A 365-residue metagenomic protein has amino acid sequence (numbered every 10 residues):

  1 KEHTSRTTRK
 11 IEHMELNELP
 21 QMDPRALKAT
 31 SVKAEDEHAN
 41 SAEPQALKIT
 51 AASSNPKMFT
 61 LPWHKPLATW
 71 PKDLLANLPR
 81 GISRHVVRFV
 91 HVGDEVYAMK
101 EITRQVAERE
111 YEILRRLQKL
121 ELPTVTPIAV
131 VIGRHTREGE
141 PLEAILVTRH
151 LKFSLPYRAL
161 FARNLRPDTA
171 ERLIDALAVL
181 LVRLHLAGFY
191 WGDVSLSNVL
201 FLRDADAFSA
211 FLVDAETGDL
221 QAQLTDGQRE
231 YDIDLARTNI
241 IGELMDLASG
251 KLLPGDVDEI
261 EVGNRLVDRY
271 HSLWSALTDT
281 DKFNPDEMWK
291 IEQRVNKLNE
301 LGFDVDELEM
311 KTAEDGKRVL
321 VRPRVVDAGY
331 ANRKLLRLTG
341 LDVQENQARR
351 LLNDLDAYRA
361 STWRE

Functional and structural regions predicted by a protein language model:
K1-P79, V92-D94, R104-E110, L120 (+1 more regions): Regulatory N- and C-terminal appendages and interdomain linkers associated with kinase/kinase-like NTP transferase
M58-P167, E171, D175-W191, I241 (+2 more regions): Conserved ATP-binding subdomain of kinase catalytic cores across diverse folds
A129-V130, L196, M310: Proline- and acidic/polar-enriched loop/turn elements at helix boundaries
H150-L151, A215-E216, D279: Fold-independent oxyanion-binding glycine-rich loops and adjacent beta-strand/coil segments at enzyme active sites
P167, D219-A222, L247-K251: Short, polar/flexible loop-turn hinges at active-site or ligand-entry regions and domain interfaces
Y190, S197-E243: Catalytic activation segment of kinase domains across protein kinase-like and atypical kinase folds
Y190-R203, A248-I260: Short, glycine/acidic-rich hinge or "gate" loops at secondary-structure transitions that mediate conformational
